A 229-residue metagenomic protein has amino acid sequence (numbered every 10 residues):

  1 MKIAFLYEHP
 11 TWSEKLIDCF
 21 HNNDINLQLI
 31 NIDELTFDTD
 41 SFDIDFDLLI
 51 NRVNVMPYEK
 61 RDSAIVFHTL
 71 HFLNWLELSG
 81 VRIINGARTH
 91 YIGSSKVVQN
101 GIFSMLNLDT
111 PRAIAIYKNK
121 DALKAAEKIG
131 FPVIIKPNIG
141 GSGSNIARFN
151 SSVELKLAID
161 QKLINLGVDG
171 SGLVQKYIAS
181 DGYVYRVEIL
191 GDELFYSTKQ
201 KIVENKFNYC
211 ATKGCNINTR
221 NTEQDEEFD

Functional and structural regions predicted by a protein language model:
M1-A4: Extreme N-terminal starter segment of soluble prokaryotic enzymes
E8, N54, K118, N138 (+1 more regions): Flexible loop residues that form catalytic and substrate-binding hotspots at small-molecule/glycan-binding clefts
E8-R112: Conserved N-proximal alpha/beta basic substrate-recognition cap immediately N-terminal to, or forming the N-lobe
F37-D38, D121-A125, E154: Short acidic active-site motifs
I83-I84, P111, I134, L173-Q175 (+1 more regions): Structural detector of well-ordered beta-strand residues that form the stable sheet scaffold of enzyme domains
N100-S104, A126-S144, L166-G182: ATP-grasp fold ATP-binding core
L106-G130: Rossmann-like NAD(P)H-binding beta-loop-alpha module
A147-D229: Phosphate-binding site of ATP-dependent enzymes
